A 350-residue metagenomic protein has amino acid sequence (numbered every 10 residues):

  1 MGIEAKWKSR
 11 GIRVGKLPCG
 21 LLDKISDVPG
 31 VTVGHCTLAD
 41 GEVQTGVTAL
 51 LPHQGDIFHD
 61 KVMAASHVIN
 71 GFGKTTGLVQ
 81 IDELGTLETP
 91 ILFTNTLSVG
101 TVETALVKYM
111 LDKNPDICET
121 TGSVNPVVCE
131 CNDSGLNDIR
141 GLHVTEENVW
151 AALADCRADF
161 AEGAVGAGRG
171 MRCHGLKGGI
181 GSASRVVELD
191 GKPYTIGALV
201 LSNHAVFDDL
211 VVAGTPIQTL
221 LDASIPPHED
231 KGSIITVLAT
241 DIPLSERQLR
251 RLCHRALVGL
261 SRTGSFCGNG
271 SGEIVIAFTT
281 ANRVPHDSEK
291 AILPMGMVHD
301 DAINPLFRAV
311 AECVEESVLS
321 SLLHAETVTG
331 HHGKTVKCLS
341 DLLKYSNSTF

Functional and structural regions predicted by a protein language model:
M1-F350: Alpha/propeptide regions of enzymes that mature by internal proteolysis
